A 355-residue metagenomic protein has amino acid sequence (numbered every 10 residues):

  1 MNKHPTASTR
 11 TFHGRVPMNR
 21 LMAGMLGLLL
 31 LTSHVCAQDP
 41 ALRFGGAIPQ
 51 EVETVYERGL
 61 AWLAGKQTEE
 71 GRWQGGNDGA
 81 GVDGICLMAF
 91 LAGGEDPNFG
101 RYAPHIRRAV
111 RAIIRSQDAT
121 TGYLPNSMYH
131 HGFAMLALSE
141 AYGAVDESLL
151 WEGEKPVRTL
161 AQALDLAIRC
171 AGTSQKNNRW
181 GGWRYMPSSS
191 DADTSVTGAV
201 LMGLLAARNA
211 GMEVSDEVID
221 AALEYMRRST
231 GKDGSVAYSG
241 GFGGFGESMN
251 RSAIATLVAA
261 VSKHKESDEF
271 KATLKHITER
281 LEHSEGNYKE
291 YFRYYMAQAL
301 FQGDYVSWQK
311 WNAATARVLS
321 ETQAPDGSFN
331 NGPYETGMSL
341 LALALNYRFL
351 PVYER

Functional and structural regions predicted by a protein language model:
M1-M18: N-terminal secretory signal peptides that target proteins for export/translocation
N19-A23, I85: Small-residue packing motifs within transmembrane alpha-helices
M22-S33: Bacterial N-terminal signal peptides
Q38-R58, R72-H105, D118-D220, R228-K275 (+2 more regions): An alpha-helical repeat/solenoid feature that recognizes helix-turn-helix modules
I113-S116: Surface-exposed loop and membrane-interface regions of Gram-negative outer-membrane beta-barrel proteins
S320-A324, N331-G332: Predominantly the C-terminal beta-signal and adjacent terminal strand-loop region of outer-membrane beta-barrel
